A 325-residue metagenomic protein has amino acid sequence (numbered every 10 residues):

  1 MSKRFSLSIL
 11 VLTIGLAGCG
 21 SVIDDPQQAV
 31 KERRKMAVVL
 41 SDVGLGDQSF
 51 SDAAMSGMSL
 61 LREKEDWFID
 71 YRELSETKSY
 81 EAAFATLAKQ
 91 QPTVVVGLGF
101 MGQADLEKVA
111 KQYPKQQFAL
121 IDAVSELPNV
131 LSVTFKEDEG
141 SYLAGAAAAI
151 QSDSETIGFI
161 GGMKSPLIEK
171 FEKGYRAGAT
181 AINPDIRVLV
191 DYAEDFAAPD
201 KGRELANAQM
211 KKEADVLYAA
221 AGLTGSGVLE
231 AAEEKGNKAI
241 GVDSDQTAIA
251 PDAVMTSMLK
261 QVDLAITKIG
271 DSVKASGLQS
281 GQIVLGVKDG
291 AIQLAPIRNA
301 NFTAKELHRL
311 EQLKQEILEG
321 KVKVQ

Functional and structural regions predicted by a protein language model:
G15-G18: C-terminal motif of bacterial Sec signal peptides marking the signal peptidase cleavage site
G20-I23: Bacterial signal peptide processing site
K31, M36-G57, L61, D70-Y80 (+2 more regions): Extracytoplasmic "Venus flytrap"
M58, L143-D185, V190, Q282-F302: An alpha-beta-alpha
P92-G99, A119-I121, E213-G222, V242: Periplasmic-binding protein-like
K111-F135, D243-M255: Flexible loop/hinge segments that line or gate small-molecule binding clefts
T134-S154, M258-S276: Hydrophobic alpha-helical segments within soluble ligand-binding/sensing domains
K274-Q325: Hinge/cleft segment of the Venus flytrap/periplasmic-binding protein
